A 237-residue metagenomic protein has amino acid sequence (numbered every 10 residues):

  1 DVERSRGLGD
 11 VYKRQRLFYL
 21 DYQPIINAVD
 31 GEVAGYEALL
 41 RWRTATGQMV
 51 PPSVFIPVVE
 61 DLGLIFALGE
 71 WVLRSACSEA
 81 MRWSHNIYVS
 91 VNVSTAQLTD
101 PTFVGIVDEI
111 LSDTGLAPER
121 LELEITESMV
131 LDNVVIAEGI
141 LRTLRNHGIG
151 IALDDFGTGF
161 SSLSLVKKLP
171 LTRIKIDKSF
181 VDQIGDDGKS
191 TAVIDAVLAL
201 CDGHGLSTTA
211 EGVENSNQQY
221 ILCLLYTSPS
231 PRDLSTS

Functional and structural regions predicted by a protein language model:
D1-Y12, Y226-S237: Single conserved hydrophobic/aromatic residue that forms the stacking wall/gate of nucleotide- or nucleobase-binding
R6-V58, L153, T209-A210: Active-site core of bacterial EAL-family cyclic-dinucleotide phosphodiesterase domains
A28-E37, L62-I136, G212, Q219: Catalytic core of bacterial c-di-GMP phosphodiesterases, primarily the EAL and HD-GYP domains, capturing alpha-helical
P51, E60, L68, L163: Short alpha-helical segments enriched in small residues
P51, T102-V104, I136-A137, S162 (+2 more regions): Residues at alpha-helix caps and immediate loop-helix transition turns in enzyme cores, especially N- and C-cap
S53-P57, F66, R142, D182 (+1 more regions): Conserved long alpha-helical elements within nucleotide-processing catalytic cores of c-di-GMP signaling and class III
I56, I65, T99, L131 (+3 more regions): Nucleotide phosphate-binding site architecture
D108-I184, L198-S228: The catalytic core of metal-dependent phosphodiesterases that act on cyclic dinucleotides
